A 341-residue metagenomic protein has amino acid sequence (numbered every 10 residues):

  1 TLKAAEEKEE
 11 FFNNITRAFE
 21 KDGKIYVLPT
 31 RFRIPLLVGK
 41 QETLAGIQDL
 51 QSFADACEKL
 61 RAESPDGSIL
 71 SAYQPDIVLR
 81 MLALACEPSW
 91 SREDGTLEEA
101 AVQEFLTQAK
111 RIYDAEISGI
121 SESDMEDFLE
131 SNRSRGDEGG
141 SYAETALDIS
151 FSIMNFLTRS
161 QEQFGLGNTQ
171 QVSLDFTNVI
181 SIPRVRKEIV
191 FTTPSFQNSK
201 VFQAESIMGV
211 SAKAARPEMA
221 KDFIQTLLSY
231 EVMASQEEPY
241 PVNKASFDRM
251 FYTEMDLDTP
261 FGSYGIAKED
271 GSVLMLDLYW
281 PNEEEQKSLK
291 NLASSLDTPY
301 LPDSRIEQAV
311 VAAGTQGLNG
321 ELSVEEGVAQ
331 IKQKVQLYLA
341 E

Functional and structural regions predicted by a protein language model:
T1-F11, Q48, N155-L166: Extracytoplasmic "Venus flytrap"/periplasmic binding protein-like
K3, K8, R17-N132, A212-E218 (+1 more regions): Helix-loop-helix "hinge/cap" segment bordering the ligand-binding cleft or interdomain interface
V27, A62-Y73, M233-V242, L337-E341: Bilobed periplasmic-binding protein-like "clamshell/Venus-flytrap" ligand-binding domains
P35, D303-V324: A short, solvent-exposed beta-edge/loop patch
Q41, A54-R61, L106-D114, S211 (+6 more regions): Non-transmembrane alpha-helical segments in soluble domains of secreted/periplasmic/extracellular proteins
Q51-A54, D76-R80, A100-T107, Q171-L174 (+6 more regions): A structural signal for well-ordered alpha-helical segments within the folded catalytic domains of diverse enzymes
D114-D222: Extracytoplasmic/periplasmic substrate-binding proteins
N178-I180, Q197-A309: C-terminal lobe and pocket-closing loops of periplasmic/extracytoplasmic Venus-flytrap solute-binding proteins
